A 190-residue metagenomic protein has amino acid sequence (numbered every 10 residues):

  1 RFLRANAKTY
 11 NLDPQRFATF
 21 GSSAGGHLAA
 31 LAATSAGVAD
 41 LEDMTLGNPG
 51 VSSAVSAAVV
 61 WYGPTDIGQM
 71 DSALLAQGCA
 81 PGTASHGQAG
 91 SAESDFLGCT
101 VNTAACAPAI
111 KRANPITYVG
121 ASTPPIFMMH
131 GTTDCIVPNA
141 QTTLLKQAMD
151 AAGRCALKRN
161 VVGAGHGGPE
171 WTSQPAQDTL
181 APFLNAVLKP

Functional and structural regions predicted by a protein language model:
R1-L75: Primarily recognizes the serine-hydrolase "nucleophile elbow" in alpha/beta-hydrolase and SGNH/GDSL folds
P14-R16, S53-A57, T123-I126, A152-L157: Loop/turn elements at helix/coil->beta-strand transitions in domains of secreted/extracellular proteins
T34-V38, Q69-Y118, P124: Mobile cap/lid helix-loop segments that gate and shape the active-site cleft of serine hydrolases
P64, T132-D134, G163-G165: Acidic beta-to-alpha connecting loop that harbors the catalytic carboxylate
S122, F127-H130, D134: Short beta-strand/loop motif that positions the catalytic acidic residue of the alpha/beta-hydrolase fold
C135-L144: Conserved alpha/beta-hydrolase "acid-adjacent" motif
D150-G167: Catalytic histidine neighborhood in serine/cysteine hydrolases with alpha/beta-hydrolase-type architecture
S173-P190: Catalytic active-site module of serine/aspartate enzymes centered on a nucleophile-bearing elbow/loop
